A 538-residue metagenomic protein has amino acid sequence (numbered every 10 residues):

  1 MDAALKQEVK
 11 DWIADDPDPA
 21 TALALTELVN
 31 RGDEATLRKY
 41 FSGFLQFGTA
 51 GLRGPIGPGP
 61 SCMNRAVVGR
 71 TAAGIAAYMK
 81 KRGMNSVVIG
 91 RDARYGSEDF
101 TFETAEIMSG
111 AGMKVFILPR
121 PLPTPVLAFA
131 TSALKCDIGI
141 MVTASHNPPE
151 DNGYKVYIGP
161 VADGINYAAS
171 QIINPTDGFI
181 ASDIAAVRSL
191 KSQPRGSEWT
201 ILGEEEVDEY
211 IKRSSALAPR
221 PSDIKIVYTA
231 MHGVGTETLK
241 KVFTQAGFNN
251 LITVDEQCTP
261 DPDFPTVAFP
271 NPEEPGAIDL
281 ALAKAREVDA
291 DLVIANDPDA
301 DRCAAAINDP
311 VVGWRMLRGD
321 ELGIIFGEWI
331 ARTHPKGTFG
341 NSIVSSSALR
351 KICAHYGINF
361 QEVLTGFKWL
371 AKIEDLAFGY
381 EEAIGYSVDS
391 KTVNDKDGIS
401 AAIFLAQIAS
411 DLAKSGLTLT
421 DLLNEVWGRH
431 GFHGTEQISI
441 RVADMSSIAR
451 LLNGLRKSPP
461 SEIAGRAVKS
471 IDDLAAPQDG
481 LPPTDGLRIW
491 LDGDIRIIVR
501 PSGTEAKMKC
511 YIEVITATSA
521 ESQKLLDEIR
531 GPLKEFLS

Functional and structural regions predicted by a protein language model:
A4-T104, G110-A111, T200-I224, V234: An N-terminal, well-structured beta->alpha segment
W12-D16, A20, T36-Y40, L45 (+2 more regions): Gly/Ser/Thr-enriched, mixed-charge loops and adjacent short helices that form phosphate/oxyanion-binding elements
F41-S61, S145-N147, A230-T238, V242 (+4 more regions): Conserved phosphate/anionic-ligand binding catalytic regions in large, soluble enzymes, centered on
V88-D151, V242-A305: N-terminal small/polar loop signature for handling phosphorylated ligands or for N-terminal nucleophile
E98-E103, A128-S132, E150-V156, S192-R195 (+8 more regions): Short acidic, glycine/serine/threonine-rich loops at helix termini
E150, G159-A162, Y167-S170, S182 (+2 more regions): Replace "Mg2+/Mn2+-dependent" with "divalent metal-dependent
Y154-I172, S197-W199, P262-F269, A305-R315 (+4 more regions): Short beta-alpha connecting loops at secondary-structure transitions that line or flank enzyme active sites
R286, A290-L292, R315, T333-P501 (+3 more regions): Phosphate-binding and adjacent anionic-ligand microenvironments
